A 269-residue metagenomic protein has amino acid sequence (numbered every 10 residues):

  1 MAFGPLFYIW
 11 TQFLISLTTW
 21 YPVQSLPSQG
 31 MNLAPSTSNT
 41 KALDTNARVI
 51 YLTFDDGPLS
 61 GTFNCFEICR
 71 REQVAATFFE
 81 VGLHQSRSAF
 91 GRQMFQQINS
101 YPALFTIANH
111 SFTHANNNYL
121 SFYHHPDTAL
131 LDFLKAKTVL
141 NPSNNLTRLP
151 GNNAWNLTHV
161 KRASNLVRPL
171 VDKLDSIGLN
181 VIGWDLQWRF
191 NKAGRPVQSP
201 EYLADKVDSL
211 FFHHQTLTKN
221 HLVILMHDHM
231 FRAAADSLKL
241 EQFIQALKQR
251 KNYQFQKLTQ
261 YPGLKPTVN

Functional and structural regions predicted by a protein language model:
M1-W20: Fungal secretory targeting signals
V23-L149, A154-W155: Active-site beta->alpha N-cap acidic-glycine motif
L26-D44, Q85-S86, F231-N269: C-terminal domain-boundary segment and adjacent tail
R70, N99, D175, K248-Q249: Anion (oxyanion) recognition and catalysis
S86, F112-K248: Catalytic domains of cell-wall/extracellular-matrix polysaccharide-remodeling enzymes, centered on de-N-acetylation
H110, W184, L258-Y261: Conserved beta-strand termini and adjacent loop/short-helix elements that scaffold enzyme active sites in alpha/beta
